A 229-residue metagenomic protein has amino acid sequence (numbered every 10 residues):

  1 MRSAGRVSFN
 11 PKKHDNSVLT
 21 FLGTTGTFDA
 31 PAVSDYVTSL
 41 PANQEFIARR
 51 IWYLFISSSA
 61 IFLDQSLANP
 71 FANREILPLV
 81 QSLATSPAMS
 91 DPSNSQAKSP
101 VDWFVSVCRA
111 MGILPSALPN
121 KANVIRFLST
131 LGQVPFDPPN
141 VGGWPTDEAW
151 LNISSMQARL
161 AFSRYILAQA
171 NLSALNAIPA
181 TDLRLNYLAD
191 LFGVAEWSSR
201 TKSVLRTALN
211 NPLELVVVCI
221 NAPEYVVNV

Functional and structural regions predicted by a protein language model:
M1-S59: Non-catalytic, conformational "gating/processing" segments within enzyme and secreted inhibitor domains
L40, Q44-V229: Flexible, low-complexity segments enriched for small/polar residues
